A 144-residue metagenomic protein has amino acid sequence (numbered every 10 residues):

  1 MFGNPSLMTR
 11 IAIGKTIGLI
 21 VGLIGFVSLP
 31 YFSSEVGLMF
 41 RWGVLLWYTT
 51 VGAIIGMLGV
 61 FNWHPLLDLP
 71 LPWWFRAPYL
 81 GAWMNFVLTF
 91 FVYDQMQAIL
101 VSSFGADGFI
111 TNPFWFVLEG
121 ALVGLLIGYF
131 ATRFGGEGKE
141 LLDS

Functional and structural regions predicted by a protein language model:
M1-S144: Juxtamembrane/disordered regions of integral membrane proteins
